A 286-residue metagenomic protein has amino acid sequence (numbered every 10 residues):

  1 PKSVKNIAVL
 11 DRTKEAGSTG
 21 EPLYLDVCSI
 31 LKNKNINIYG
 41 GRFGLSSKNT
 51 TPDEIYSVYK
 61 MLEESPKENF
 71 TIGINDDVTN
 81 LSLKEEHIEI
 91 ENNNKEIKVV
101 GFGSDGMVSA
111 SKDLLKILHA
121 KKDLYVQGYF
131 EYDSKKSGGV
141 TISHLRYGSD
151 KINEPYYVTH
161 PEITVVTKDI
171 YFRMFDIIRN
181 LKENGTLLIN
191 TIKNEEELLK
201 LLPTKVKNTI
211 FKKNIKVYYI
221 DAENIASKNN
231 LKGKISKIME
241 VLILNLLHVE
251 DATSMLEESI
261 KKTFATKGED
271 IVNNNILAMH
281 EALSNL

Functional and structural regions predicted by a protein language model:
S3-E21, L25, N93-G103, M107-L286: Active-site cofactor/cluster-binding pocket
D11-K67: Internal helix-turn-beta structural module
T19-N33, F70-L83, T164-F172: Hydrophobic transmembrane alpha-helix bundles
S46-E96, V272, I276-L286: Flexible inter-domain linker/hinge segments
